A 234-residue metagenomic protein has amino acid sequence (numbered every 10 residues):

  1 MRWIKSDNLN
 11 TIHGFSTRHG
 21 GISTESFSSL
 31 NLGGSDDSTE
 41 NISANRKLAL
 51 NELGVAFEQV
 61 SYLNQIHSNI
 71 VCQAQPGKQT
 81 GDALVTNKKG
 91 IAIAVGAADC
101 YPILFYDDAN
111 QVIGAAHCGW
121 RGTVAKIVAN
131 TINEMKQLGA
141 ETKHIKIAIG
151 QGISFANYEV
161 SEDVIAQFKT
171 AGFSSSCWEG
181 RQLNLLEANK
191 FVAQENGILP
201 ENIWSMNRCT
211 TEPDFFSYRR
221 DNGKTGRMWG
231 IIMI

Functional and structural regions predicted by a protein language model:
M1-I234: Active-site microenvironment for binding and transforming phosphate-containing groups
